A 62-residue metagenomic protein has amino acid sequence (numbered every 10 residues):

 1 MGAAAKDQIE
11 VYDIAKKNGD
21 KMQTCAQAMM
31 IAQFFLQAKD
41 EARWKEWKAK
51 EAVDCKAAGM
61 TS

Functional and structural regions predicted by a protein language model:
M1-S62: Post-signal/leader-peptide non-cytosolic segments of secretory proteins
